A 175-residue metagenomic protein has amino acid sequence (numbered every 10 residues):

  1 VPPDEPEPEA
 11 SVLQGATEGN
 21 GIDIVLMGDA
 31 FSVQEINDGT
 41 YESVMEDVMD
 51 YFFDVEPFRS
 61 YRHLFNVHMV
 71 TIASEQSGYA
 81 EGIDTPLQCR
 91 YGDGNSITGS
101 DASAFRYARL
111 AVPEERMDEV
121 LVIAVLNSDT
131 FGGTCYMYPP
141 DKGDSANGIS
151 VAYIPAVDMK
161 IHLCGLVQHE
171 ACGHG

Functional and structural regions predicted by a protein language model:
P2-D118, L126-F131: Propeptide-to-catalytic entry region of secreted or membrane-anchored zinc metalloproteases
D23-G28, N66-M69, L121-V125, S150-P155 (+2 more regions): Structural recognition of the beta-strand scaffold that forms the well-ordered cores of secreted hydrolase catalytic
F31, E35-E42, D144-A171: Short pre-active-site segment immediately N-terminal to the catalytic Zn-binding motif
A80-I83, M137-P139, G165-L166: Surface-exposed beta-strand edges and their flanking turn/coil or helix-capping segments
G94-R109, A124-I161: Active-site scaffold of zinc-dependent metalloenzymes
